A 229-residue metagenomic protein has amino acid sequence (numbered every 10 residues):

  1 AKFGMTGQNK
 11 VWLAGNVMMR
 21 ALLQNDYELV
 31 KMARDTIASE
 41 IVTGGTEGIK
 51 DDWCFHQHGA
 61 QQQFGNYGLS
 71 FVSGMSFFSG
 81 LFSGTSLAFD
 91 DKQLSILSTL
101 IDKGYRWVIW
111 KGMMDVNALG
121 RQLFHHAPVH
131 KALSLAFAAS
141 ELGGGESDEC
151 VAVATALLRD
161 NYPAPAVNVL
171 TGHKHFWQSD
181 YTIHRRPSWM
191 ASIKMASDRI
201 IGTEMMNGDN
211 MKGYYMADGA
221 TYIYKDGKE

Functional and structural regions predicted by a protein language model:
A1-H126: Aromatic-lined, polymer-binding surfaces characteristic of secreted/periplasmic polysaccharide-degrading enzymes
F78-E229: Extended polysaccharide-engagement surfaces of secreted carbohydrate-active enzymes
